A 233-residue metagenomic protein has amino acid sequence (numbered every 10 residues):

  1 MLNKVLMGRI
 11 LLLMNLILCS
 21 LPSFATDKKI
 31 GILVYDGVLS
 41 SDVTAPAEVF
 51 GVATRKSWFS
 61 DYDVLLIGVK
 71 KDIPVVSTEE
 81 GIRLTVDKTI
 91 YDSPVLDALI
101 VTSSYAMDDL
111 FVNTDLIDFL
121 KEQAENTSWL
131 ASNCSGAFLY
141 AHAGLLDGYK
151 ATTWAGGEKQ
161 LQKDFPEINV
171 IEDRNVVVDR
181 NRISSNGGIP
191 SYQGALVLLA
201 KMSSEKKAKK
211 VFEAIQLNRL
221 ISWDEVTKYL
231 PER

Functional and structural regions predicted by a protein language model:
M1-L11: Bacterial N-terminal signal peptides that target proteins for export
L2, A25-L130, F138-H142, V170-D173 (+1 more regions): Extended, subdomain-level signal for the structured scaffold at the beginning of enzyme domains
R9-S20: Bacterial N-terminal signal peptides
D27-G31, K150, N181: Residues that mark the start of a beta-strand
L130-A131, A151: A short beta-strand/loop micro-motif in the catalytic core of glycosyltransferases that engages the nucleotide-sugar
L146-D173: A conserved active-site-flanking secondary-structure segment within enzyme catalytic domains
R180-G187: A short glycine-threonine-serine/GTX helix/turn-capping micro-motif
